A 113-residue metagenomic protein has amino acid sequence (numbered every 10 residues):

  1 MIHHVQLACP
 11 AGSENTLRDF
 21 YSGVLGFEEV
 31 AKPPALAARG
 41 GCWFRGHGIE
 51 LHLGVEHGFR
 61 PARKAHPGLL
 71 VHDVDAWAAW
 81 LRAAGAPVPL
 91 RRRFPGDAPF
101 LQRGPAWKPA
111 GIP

Functional and structural regions predicted by a protein language model:
M1, F59-K64, F94: Short glycine-enriched loop/turn motifs at secondary-structure junctions
M1-R18, A65-P67: N-terminal beta-strand motif that seeds the catalytic metal site of vicinal oxygen chelate
L17-S22, L81, W107: Conserved active-site tyrosine of GNAT-family acetyltransferases
S22-V30, G85-P87: Conserved acetyl-CoA-binding loop of GNAT-fold acetyltransferases
E28-A62, P109-P113: Conserved short beta-strand elements that form part of the metal-binding/catalytic scaffold of enzyme active sites
G40-C42, A65, A98-L101: Short beta-strand micro-motifs in enzyme catalytic cores
R63-P89: Mid-chain, well-packed structural core segment of small domains
A83-P113: Vicinal oxygen chelate
